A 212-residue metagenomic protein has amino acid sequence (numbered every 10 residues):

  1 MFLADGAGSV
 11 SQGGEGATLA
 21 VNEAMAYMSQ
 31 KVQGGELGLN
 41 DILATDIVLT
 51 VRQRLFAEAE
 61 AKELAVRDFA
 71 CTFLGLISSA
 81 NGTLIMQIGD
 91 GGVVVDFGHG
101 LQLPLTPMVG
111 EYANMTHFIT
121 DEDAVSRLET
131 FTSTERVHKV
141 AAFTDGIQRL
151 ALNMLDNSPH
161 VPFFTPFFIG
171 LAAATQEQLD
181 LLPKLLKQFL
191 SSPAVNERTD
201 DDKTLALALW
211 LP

Functional and structural regions predicted by a protein language model:
M1-P212: PP2C/PPM-type serine/threonine phosphatase catalytic domain
